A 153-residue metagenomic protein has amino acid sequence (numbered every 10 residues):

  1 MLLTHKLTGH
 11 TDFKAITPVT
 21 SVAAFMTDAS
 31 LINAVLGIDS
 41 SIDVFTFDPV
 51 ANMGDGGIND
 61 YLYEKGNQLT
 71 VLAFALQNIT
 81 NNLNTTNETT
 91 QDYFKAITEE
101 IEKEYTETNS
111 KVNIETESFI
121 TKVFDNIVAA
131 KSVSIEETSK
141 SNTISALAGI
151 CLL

Functional and structural regions predicted by a protein language model:
M1-L153: Feature for extracytoplasmic/surface-facing segments of secreted or surface-associated proteins, emphasizing
